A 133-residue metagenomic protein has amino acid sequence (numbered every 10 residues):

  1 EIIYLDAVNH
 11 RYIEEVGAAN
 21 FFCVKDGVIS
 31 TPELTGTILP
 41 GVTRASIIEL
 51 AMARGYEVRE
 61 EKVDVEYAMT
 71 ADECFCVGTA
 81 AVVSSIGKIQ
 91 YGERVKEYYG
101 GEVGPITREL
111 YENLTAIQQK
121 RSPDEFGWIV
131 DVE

Functional and structural regions predicted by a protein language model:
E1-I2: Loop-centered beta-sheet repeat module
L5-E133: Conserved catalytic-core subdomain
